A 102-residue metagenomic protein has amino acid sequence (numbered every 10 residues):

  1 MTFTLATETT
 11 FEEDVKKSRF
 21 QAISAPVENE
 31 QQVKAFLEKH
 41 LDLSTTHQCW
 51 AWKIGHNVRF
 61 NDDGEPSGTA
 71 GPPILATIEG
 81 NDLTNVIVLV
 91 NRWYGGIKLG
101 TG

Functional and structural regions predicted by a protein language model:
M1-T69: C-terminal regulatory domains involved in ligand/effector binding and gene-expression control
V27, R92-W93: Fold-independent oxyanion-binding glycine-rich loops and adjacent beta-strand/coil segments at enzyme active sites
T46-Q48, P73, N85: Short glycine-rich loop/turn motifs
W52, V90-R92: Short beta-strand segments
N57, W93-G96: A short, flexible beta-alpha/helix-coil linker loop
P66-S67, G71, L75-G80, Y94: Conserved mixed alpha/beta catalytic, RNA-binding, or beta-rich assembly cores of soluble enzyme, regulatory
E79-T84, G102: Short Lys/Arg-rich amphipathic alpha-helical segments
I87-V90, I97-G102: Glycine- and Gly-Pro-enriched alpha-helical subdomains that act as flexible, kink-prone "lid/hinge" or packing modules
